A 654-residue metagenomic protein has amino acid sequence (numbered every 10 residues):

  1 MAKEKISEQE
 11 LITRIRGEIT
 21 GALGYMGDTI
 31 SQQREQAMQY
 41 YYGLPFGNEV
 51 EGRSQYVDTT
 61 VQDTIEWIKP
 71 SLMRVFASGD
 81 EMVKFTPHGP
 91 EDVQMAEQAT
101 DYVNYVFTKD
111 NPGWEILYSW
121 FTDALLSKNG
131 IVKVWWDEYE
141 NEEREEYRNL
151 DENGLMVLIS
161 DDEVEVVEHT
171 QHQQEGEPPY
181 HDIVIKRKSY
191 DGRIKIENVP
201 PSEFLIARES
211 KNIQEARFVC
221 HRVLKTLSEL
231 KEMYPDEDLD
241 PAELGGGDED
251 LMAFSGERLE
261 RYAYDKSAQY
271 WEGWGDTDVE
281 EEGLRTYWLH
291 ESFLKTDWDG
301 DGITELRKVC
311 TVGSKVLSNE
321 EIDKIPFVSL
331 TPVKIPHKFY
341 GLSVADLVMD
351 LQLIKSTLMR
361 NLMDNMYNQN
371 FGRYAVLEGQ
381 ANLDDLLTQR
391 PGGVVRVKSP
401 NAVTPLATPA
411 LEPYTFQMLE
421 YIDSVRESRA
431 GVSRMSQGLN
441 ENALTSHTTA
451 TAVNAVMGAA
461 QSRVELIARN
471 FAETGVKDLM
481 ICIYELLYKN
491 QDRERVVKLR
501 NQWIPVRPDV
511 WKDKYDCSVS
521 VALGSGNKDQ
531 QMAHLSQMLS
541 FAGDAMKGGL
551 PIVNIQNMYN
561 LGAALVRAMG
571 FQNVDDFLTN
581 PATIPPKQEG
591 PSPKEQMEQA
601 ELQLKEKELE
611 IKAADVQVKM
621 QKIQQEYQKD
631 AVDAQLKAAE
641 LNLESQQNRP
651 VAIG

Functional and structural regions predicted by a protein language model:
M1-D137, P200, F204: N-terminal-proximal low-complexity accessory segments that begin disordered and transition into the first
M1-Q55, A124, V132, D137-K188 (+7 more regions): C-terminal anchoring/interaction modules
G176, P200, F204, Q214: Small/polar low-complexity and glycine-rich loop motifs
I185-Y190, I196, F204, S210 (+1 more regions): Low-complexity, glycine- and small/polar-enriched segments
I206-K231: Basic- and hydrophobic-enriched, low-structure N-terminal and domain-boundary segments that flank ATP-binding catalytic
T277-V279, G283-R285, D297-T304: Acidic, glycine-anchored loop motifs typical of Ca2+
R285-F293: Broad, structure-driven detector of short, well-ordered beta-strand segments within folded domains
L306-T311: Calcium-binding acidic motifs and repeat modules
